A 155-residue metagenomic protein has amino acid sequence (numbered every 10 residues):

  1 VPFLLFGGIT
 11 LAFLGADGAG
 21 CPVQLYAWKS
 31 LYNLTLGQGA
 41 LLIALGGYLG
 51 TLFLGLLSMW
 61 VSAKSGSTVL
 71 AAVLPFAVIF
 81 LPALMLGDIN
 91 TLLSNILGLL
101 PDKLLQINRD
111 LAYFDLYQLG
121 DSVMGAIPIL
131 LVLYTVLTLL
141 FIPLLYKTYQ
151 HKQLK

Functional and structural regions predicted by a protein language model:
V1-A63, Q106-I127: Secretory targeting signals
P2-F6, G50, L54, S58 (+4 more regions): Alpha-helical transmembrane segments of multipass membrane proteins
G7-A19, S67, G87, T91-N95 (+1 more regions): Transmembrane helix-loop junctions in multipass membrane proteins, especially transporters and channels
L57-K64, V132-K155: Junction motif at the cytosolic side of a transmembrane helix
S65-L100: Transmembrane helix segments
L70-V73, P128-V132: Alpha-helical transmembrane segments of integral membrane proteins
N95-L111: Hydrophobic structural segments characteristic of membrane proteins
